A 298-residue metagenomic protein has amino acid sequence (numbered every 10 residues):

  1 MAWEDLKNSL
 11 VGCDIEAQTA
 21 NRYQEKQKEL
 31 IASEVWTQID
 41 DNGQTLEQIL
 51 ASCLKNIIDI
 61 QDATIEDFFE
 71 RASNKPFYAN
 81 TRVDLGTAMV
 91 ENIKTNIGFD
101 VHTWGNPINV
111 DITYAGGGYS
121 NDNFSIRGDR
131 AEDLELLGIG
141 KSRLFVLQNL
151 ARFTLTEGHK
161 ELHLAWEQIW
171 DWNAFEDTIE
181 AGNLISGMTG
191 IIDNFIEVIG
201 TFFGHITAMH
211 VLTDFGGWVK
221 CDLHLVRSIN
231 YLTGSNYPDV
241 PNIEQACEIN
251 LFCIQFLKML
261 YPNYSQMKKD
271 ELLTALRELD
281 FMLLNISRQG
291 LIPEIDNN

Functional and structural regions predicted by a protein language model:
M1-I60, E66, K141-R152, G158-N298: C-terminal accessory module of base-excision DNA glycosylases/AP lyases that mediates lesion recognition and DNA
L54-A79, T87-L134, I179-T201, M209-D214: Extended, structured, electrostatic nucleic-acid-contact surfaces
R82-E91, T156-H163: Short, solvent-exposed secondary-structure capping/transition elements
L137: Short, structured beta-strand-loop surface elements
